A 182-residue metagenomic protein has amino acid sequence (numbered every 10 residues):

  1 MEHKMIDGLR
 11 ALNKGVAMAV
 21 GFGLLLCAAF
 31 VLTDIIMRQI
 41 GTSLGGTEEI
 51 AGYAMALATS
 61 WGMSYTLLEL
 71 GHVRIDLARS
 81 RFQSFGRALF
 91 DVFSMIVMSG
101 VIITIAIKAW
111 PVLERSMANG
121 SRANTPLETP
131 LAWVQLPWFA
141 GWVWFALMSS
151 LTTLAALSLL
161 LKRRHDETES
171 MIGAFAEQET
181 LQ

Functional and structural regions predicted by a protein language model:
M1-Q182: Alpha-helical transmembrane segments and membrane-interface helix-loop junctions in multi-pass membrane proteins
